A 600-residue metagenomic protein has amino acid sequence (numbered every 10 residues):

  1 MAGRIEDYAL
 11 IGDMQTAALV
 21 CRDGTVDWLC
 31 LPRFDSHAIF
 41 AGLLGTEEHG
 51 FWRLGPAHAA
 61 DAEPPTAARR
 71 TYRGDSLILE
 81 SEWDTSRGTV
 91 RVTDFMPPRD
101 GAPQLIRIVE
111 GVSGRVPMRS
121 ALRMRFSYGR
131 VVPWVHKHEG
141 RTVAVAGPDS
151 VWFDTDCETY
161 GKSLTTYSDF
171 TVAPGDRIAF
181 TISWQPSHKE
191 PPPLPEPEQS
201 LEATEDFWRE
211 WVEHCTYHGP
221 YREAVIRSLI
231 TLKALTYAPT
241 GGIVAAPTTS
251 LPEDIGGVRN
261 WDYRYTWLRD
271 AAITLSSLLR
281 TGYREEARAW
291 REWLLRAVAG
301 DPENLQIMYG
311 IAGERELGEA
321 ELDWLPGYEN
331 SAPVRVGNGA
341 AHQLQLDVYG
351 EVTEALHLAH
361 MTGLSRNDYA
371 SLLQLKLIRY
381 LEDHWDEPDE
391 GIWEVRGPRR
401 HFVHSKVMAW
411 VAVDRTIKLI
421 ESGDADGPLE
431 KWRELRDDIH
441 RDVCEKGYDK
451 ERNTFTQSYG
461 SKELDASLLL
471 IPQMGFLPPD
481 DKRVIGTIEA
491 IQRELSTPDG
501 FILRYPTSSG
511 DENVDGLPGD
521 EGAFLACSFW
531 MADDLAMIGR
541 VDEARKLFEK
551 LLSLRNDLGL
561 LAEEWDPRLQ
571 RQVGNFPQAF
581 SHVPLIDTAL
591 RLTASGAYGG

Functional and structural regions predicted by a protein language model:
M1-G600: Acidic, mature catalytic/reactive cores of soluble proteins
